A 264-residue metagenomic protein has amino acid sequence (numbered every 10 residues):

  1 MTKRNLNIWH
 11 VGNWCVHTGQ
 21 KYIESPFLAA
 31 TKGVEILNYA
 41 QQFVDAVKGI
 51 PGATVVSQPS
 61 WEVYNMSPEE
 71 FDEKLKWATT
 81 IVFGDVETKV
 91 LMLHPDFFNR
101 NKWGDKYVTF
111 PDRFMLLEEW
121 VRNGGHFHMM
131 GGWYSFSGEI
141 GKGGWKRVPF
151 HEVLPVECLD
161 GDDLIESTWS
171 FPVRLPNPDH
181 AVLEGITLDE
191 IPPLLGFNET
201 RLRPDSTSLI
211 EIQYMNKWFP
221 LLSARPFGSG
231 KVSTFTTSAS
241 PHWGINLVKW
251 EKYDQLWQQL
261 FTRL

Functional and structural regions predicted by a protein language model:
M1-R4, N13-I23, F27, A40 (+2 more regions): An acidic, glycine-rich "communication" segment
M1-T18, Y22, H126, T207 (+3 more regions): Extracellular ligand-binding/catalytic regions of CAZymes and related secreted enzymes and adhesion modules
V11-W14, S60, G84-E87, M130-W133 (+2 more regions): Active-site-proximal beta-strand/loop segments in catalytic clefts of secreted hydrolases
S25, M66-E70, F114-M115, L194-G196 (+1 more regions): A generic local structural motif
S25-A29, F97-N101, G144-V148, E251-K252: Glycine-rich, phosphate-binding/catalytic loops in enzymes
T31-G141: Helical hinge/lid and interdomain linker segments adjacent to catalytic or ligand-binding clefts that mediate domain
A40, F110, F114, G143-F150 (+1 more regions): Amphipathic alpha-helical segments in well-structured domains
A46, W120, V153, G185 (+2 more regions): Residues that form generic nucleotide/phosphate-binding pockets
